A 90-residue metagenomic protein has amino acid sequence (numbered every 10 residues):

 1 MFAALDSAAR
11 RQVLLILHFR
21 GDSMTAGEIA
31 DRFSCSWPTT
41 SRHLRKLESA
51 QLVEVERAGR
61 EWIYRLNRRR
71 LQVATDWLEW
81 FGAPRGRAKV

Functional and structural regions predicted by a protein language model:
M1-S36, A58-R70: N-terminal helix-turn-helix DNA-binding core of bacterial DNA-binding proteins
L15-R20, R68-V90: Amphipathic alpha-helical dimerization/coiled-coil segments that flank or bridge DNA-binding/regulatory modules
L44-R45: Short, hydrophobic-biased segments on the C-terminal half of alpha helices that form "recognition helices"
Q51: Glycine-centered, phosphate/nucleic-acid-interacting loop/turn motifs that mediate DNA/RNA or nucleotide
V55: Short beta-strand "wing" residues that participate in macromolecule-binding interfaces
